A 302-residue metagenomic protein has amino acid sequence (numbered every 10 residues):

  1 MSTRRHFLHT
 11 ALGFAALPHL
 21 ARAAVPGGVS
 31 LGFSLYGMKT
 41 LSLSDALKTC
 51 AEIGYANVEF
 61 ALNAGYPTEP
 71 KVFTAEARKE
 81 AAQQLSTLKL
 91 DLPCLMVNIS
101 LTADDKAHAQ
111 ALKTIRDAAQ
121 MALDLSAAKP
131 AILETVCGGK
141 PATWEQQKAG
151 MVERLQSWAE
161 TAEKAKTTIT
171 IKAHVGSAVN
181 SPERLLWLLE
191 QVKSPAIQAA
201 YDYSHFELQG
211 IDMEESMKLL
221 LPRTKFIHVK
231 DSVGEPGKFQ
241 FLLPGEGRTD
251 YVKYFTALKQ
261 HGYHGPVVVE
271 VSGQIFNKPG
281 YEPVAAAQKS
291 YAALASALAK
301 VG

Functional and structural regions predicted by a protein language model:
S2-S30, K39-A56, P182-Y201, H205-G302: Histidine-acidic metal/acid-base catalytic patches
A11, L17-L20, D45, Q84-D91 (+2 more regions): Active-site acidic/histidine proton-transfer and metal-coordination neighborhood in alpha/beta enzyme cores
V29-F33, V58-F60, L92-V97, A131-T135 (+4 more regions): Hydrophobic faces of well-ordered beta-strands that scaffold small-molecule active sites in alpha/beta enzyme cores
S34-M38, A61-G65, V97-S100, G138-K140 (+4 more regions): Active-site beta-loop-alpha junctions enriched in small/polar residues
C50-A61, I115-D124: Conserved long hydrophobic alpha-helices within structured protein cores
A61-A82: Glycine-rich, proline-tolerant flexible connector loops at the mouths of alpha/beta enzymes
G65-E69, L101-D105, P141-W144, L208-Q209 (+2 more regions): A short acidic, helix-capping loop that chelates divalent metal ions and anchors anionic groups
P70, T74-A77, A107, A111 (+6 more regions): Residue-level preference for long, well-ordered alpha-helices that form the structural scaffold of enzyme catalytic
